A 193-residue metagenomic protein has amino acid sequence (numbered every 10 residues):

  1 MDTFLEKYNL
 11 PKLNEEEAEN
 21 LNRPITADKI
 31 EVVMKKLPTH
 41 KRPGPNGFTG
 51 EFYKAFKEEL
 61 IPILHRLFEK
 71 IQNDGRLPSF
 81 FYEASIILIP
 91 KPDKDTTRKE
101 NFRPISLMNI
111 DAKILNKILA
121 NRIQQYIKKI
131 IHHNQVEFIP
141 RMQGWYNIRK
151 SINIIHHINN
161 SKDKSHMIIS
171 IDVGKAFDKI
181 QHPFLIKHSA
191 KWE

Functional and structural regions predicted by a protein language model:
M1-E100, S106, I110-I114, K162 (+1 more regions): Surface-exposed loop/turn segments and immediately adjacent short secondary-structure elements within folded domains
H40-F48, T97-L107, Y146-A190: Conserved catalytic palm subdomain of right-hand nucleotidyl-transferase polymerases, strongest for RNA-directed enzymes
F48-F56, Q135-Q143, S170-A176: Conserved short loop/turn motifs at secondary-structure junctions
F56, L60, I71, R122-I130 (+1 more regions): A generic secondary-structure signal for well-formed alpha-helical elements
P78-F81, G144-I148: A short catalytic or substrate-binding loop motif that flags glycine-/basic-rich loops and adjacent residues that bind
N109, K113, K117, M142-W145: Short, amphipathic alpha-helical segments
L115-N116, I123, I154-I155: Structured alpha-helical segments in the cores of large, soluble enzyme domains
K117, Q124-I139: Electropositive, glycine- and tryptophan-enriched low-complexity nucleic-acid-binding patches
